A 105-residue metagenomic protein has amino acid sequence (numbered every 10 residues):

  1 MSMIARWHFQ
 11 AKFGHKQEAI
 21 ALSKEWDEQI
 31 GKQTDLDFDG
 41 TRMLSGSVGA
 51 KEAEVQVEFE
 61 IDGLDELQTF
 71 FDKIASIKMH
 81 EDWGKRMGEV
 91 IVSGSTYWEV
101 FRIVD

Functional and structural regions predicted by a protein language model:
S2-Q10: Active-site-flanking beta-strand signature of metal-NTP-handling nucleotidyl enzymes and homologous cyclase-like
M3, G49-A53: Short glycine-enriched loop/turn motifs at secondary-structure junctions
A11, Q56-F59: Pocket-edge positions in alpha/beta enzyme catalytic cores
K12-L22: Short, surface-exposed ligand-recognition loops at beta-strand->loop->(often short) alpha-helix junctions that present
F13, G63-D65, V104: Feature marks short, surface-exposed loop/turn motifs that line or immediately flank catalytic pockets and channel
E25-R42, A50-K51, E58-Y97: An amphipathic, aromatic/His-enriched active-site/gating alpha helix that lines ligand/cofactor pockets
T96-D105: Long, low-complexity, Ser/Thr/Gly/Pro-rich intrinsically disordered segments that act as flexible linkers and assembly
